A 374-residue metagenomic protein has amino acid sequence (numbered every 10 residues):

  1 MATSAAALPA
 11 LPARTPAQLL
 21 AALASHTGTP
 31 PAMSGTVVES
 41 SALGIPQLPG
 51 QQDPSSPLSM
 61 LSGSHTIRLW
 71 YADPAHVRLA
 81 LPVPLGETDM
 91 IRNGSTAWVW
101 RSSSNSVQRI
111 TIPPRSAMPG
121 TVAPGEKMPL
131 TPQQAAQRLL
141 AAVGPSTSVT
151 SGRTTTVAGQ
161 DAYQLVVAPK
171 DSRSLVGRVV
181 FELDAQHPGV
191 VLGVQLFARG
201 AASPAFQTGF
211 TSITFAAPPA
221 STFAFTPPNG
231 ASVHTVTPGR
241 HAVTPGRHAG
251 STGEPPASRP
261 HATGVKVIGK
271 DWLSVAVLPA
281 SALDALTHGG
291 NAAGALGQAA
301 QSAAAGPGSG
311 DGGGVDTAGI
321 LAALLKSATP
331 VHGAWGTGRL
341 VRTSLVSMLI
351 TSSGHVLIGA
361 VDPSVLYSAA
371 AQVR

Functional and structural regions predicted by a protein language model:
M1-H76, R109, M118-T156, G294-R374: N-terminal leader/targeting segments and the immediate start of mature chains
M33-V37, I67, A75-L81, T88 (+4 more regions): One face of beta-strands
Y71-V77, R92-A97, S103, Q160 (+3 more regions): Short, solvent-exposed coil/turn segments at beta-strand boundaries
A80-L81, L85-D184: Long, acidic/polar, low-complexity amphipathic helices and coiled-coil-like
W98-S106, V194-T226, G354-R374: A short, surface-exposed interaction/processing loop segment used at functional sites
P113-P114, A168, F197-A198, R240 (+1 more regions): A generic structural motif
T150-A231: Gly/Pro-enriched, hydrophobic low-complexity segments that function as extracytoplasmic propeptides/linkers
T222-H288: C-terminal amphipathic alpha-helical segment
